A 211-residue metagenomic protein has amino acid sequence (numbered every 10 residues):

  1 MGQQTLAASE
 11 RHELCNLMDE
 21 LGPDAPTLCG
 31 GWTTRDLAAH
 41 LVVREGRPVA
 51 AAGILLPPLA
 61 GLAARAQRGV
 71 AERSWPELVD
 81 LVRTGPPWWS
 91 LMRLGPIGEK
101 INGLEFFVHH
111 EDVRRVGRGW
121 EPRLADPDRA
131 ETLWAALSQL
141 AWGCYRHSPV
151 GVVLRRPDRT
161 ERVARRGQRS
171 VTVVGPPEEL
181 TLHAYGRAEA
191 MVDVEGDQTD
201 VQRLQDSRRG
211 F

Functional and structural regions predicted by a protein language model:
M1-G53: An N-terminal domain-cap segment
M1-Q4, E20-D24, R47-L62, E77 (+1 more regions): Structured surface interface patches that mediate subunit assembly and partner/cofactor docking
A7-L14, A71-R83: Short, charged, amphipathic alpha-helices and their helix-cap/turn boundaries
T33-T34, S74, P176: Short, structural beta-strand-to-alpha-helix junction motif
A66, V70: Acidic catalytic motifs of isoprenoid enzymes
